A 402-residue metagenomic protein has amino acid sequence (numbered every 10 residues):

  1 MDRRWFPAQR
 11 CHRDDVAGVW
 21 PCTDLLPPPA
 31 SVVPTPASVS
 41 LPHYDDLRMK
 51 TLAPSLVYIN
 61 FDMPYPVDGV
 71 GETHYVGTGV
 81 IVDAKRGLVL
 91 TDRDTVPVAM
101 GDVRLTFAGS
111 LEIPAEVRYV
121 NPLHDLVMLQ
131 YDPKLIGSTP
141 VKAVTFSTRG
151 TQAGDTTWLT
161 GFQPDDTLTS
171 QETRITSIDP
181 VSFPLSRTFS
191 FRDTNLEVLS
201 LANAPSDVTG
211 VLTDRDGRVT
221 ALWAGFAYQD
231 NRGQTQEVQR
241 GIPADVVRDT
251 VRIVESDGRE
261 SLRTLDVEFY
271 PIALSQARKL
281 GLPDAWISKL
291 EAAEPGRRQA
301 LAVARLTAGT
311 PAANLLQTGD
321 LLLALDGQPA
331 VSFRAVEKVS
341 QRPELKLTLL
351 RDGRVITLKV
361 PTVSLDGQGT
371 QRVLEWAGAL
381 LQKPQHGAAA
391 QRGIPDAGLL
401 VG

Functional and structural regions predicted by a protein language model:
M1-A84, D92, M100-D102, Q152 (+4 more regions): N-terminal activation segment of mature serine protease catalytic domains
S55, D132-V144, T169-E237, A304 (+1 more regions): Active-site region of chymotrypsin-like
L56-Y58, G87-D92, G150-Q163, L201-A202 (+3 more regions): Active-site-proximal beta-strands of protease catalytic cores
P64-P66, E72, D83-T169, N195-V198 (+3 more regions): Conserved active-site neighborhood of the chymotrypsin/trypsin-like protease fold
K85-L90, T213-T220, A302-T307, P311-F333: Conserved PDZ fold ligand-binding element
T95-P97, G233-Q239, A244, P311-D352: PDZ domains, with a preference for the canonical peptide-binding region formed by the helix
L111-E116, V127, R252-E260, Q317 (+2 more regions): PDZ-domain C-terminal substructure recognizer with occasional recognition of PDZ-binding tails
D257-A324, E375-G402: PDZ/PDZ-like groove recognition
